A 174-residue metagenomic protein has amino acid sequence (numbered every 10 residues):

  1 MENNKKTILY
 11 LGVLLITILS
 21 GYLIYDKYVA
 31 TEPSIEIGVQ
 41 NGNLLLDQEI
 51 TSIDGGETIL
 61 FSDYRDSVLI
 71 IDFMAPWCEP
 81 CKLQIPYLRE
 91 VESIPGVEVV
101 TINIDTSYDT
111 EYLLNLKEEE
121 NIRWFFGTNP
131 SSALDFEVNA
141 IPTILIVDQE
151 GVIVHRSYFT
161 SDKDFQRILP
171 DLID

Functional and structural regions predicted by a protein language model:
M1-D47, D174: N-terminal targeting signals for export/organelle localization
D47-L69: A short beta-strand-turn-helix
R65, F73-E90: Conserved redox-active cysteine motifs that mediate thiol-disulfide chemistry, especially di-cysteine Cys-X(1-2)-Cys
I70-I71, V99, I144: Hydrophobic beta-strand anchors of alpha/beta hydrolase catalytic cores
L83, E90, T110-L116: Short alpha-helix adjacent to the SAM-binding motif of class I
V97-T110, N121-P130: Thiol-based oxidoreductase modules, predominantly thioredoxin-like and allied folds used for disulfide exchange
L114-E150, Y158: Short, internal strand/loop/helix patches that form the active-site neighborhood or redox-interaction surface
I146-D174: Thiol-/selenol-based redox modules, centered on thioredoxin-like and closely related oxidoreductase domains
